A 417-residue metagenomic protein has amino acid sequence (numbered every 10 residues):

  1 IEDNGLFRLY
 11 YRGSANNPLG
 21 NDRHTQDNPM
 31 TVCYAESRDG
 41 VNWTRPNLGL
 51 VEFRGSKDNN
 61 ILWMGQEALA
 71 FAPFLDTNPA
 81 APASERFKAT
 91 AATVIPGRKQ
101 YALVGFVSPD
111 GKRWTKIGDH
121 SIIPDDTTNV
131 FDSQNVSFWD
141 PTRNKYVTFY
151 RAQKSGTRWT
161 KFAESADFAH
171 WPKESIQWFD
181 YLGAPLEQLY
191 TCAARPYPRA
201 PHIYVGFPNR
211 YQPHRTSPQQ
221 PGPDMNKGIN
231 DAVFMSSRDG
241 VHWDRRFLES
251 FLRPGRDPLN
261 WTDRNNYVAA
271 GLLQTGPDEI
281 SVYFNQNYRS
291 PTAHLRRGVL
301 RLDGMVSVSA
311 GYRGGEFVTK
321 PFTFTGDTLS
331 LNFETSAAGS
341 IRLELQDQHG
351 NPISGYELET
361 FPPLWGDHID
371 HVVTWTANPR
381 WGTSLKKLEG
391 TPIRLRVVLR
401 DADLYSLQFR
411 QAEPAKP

Functional and structural regions predicted by a protein language model:
I1-P417: Carbohydrate-active catalytic/glycan-binding domains of CAZyme proteins, especially the secreted or lumenal ectodomains
